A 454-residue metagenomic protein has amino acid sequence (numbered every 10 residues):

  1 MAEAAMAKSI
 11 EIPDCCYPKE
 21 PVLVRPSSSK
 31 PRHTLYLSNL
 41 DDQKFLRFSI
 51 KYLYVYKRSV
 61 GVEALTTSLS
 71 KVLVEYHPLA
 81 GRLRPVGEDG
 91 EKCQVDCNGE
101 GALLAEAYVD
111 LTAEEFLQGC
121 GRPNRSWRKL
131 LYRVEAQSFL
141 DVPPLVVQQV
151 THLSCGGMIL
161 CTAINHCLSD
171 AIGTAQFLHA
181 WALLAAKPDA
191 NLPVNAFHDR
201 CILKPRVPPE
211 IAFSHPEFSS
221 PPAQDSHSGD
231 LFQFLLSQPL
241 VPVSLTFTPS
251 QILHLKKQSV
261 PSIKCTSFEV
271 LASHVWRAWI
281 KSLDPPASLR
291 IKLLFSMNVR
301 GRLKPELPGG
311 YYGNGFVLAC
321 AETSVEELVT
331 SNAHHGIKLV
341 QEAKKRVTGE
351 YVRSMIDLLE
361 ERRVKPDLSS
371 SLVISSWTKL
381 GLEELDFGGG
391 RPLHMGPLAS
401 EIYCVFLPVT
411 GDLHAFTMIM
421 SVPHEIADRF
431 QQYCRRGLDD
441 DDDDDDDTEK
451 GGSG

Functional and structural regions predicted by a protein language model:
M1-Q224, F232-S296, R300-Y311, G315-F316 (+3 more regions): Non-catalytic N-terminal regions of enzymes
G336, M355: Catalytic core of tubulin tyrosine ligase-like
